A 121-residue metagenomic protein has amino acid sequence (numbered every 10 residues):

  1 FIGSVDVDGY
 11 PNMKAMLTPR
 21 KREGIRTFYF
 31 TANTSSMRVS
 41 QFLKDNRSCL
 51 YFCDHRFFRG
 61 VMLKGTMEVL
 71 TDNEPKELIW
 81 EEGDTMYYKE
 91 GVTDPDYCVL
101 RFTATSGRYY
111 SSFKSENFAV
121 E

Functional and structural regions predicted by a protein language model:
F1-D8, M13-M16, S48-F52: A short, Trp-centered hydrophobic/proline-enriched beta-strand micro-motif
G3, P19, T103: Residue-level detector of conserved, well-ordered beta-strand and adjacent loop positions that form binding/recognition
V5-V7, N33-S35, C53-H55, K64-E68: Histidine- and/or cysteine-centered catalytic micro-motif in compact active-site loops
D8-Y10, R22, F57-R59, Y110: Short glycine/serine/proline-enriched coil/turn segments at secondary-structure junctions
P11-N12, F42-K44, V61: Short glycine/proline-enriched turns and hinge-like loops at secondary-structure junctions
M16-P19, G65-M67: Hydrophobic/aromatic beta-strand elements that line small-molecule binding cavities or substrate pockets in beta-rich
P19-F57: A short mixed-secondary-structure module that forms the rim of ligand-binding clefts
M62-E121: Charged, gly/pro-rich active-site loop segments
